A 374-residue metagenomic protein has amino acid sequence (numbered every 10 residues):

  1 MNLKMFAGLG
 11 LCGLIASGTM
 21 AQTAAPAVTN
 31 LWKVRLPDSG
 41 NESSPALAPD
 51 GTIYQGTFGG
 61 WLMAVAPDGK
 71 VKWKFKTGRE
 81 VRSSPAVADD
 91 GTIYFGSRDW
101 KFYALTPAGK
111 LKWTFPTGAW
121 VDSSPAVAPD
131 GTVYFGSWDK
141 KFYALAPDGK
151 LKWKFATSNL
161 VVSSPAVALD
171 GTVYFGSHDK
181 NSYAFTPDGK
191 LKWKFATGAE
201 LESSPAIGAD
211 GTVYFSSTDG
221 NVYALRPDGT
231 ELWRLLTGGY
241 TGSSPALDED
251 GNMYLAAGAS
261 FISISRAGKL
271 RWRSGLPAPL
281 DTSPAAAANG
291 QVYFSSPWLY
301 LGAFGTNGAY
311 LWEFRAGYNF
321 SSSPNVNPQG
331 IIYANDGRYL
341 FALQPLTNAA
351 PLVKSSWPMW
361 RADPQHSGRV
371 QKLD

Functional and structural regions predicted by a protein language model:
M1-M5: Positively charged n-region of N-terminal signal peptides that target proteins for export
A7-S17: Bacterial N-terminal signal peptides
Q22-E42, A46-D374: Extracytoplasmic/lumenal domain signature
